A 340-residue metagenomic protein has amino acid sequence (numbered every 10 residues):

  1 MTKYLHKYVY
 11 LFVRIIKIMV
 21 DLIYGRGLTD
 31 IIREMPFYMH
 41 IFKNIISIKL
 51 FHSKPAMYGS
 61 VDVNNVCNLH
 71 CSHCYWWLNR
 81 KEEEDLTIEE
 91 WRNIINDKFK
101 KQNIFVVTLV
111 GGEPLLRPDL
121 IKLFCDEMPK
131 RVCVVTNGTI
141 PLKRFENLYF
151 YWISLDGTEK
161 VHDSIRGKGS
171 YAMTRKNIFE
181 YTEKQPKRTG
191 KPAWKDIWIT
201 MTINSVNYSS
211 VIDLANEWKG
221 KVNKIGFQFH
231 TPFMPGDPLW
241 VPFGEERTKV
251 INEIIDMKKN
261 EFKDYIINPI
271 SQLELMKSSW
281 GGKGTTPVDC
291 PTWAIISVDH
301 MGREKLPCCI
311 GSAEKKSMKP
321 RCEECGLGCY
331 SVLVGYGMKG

Functional and structural regions predicted by a protein language model:
M1-L22, Y149-E304, S312-P320, M338: Radical SAM enzyme [4Fe-4S]-AdoMet core and its adjacent flexible, acidic and glycine-rich loops/tails across
T2-H6, Y10, I18-R144: Conserved alpha-helical substructure of the radical SAM core
P36-A56, D289-I310: Short, charged low-complexity linear segments at domain edges
C67, C71-C74, C290, C308 (+2 more regions): Short cysteine clusters
W77, V110, S154, Q228 (+1 more regions): Conserved residues at the C-terminal ends of beta-strands
L120, C308-A313: Residue-level structural signal for beta-strand termini and adjacent loop
C325-G340: Cysteine/selenocysteine-centered motifs that mediate thiol-based redox chemistry or coordinate metal-sulfur cofactors
